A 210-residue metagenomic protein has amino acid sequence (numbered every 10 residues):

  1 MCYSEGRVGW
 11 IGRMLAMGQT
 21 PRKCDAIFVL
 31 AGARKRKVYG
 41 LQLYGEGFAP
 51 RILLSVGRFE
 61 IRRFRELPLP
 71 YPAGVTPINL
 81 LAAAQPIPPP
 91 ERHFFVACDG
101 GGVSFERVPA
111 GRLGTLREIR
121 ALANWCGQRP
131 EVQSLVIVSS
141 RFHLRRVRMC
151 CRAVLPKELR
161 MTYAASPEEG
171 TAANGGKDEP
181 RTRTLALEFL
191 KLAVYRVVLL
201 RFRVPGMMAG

Functional and structural regions predicted by a protein language model:
C2-E179: A structural signal for short, hydrophobic/glycine-enriched beta-strand patches
R65-L67, G206-G210: Amphipathic, soluble alpha/beta structural segments
K177-M208: A transmembrane-helix-recognition feature enriched in membrane-embedded lipid enzymes and envelope glyco-/phospholipid
